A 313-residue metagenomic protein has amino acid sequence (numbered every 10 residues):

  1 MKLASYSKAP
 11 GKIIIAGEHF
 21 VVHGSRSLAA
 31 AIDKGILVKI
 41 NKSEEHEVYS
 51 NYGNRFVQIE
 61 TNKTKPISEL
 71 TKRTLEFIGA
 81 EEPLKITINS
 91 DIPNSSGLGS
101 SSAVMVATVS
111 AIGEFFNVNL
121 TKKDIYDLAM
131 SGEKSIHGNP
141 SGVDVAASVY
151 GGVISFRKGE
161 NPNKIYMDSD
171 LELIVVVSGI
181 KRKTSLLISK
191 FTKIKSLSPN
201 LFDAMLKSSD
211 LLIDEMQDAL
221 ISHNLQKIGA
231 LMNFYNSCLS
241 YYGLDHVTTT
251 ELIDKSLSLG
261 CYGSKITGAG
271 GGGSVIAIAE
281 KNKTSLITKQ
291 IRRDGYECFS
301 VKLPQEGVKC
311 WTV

Functional and structural regions predicted by a protein language model:
K2-I14, V21, L37-F77, I112 (+4 more regions): C-terminal nucleotide
K12-I14, F20-A31, S95-V104, P140-G151 (+2 more regions): FAD-binding core of FAD-dependent oxidoreductases, characterized by glycine-rich FAD pyrophosphate-binding loops
H19, Y52-N54, S90-I92, G270: Short, histidine-centered active-site or binding-site loop motifs used for metal coordination, general acid-base
L28, I92, L98, F156 (+1 more regions): Short clusters of hydrophobic/aromatic residues that line enzyme substrate/ligand-binding pockets
R73-S96, L128: Glycine- and acidic-rich phosphate- and metal-coordinating loops
L98-T121: DPxDG-like acidic metal-binding loop motif
